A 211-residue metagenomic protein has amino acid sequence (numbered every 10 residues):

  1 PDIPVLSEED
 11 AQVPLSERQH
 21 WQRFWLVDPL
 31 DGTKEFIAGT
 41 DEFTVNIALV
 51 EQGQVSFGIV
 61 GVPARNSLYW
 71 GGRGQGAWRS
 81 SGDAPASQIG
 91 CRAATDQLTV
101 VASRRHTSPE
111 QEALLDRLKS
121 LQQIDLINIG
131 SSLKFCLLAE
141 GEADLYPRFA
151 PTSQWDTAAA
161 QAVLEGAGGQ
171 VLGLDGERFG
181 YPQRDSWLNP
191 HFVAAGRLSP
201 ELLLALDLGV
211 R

Functional and structural regions predicted by a protein language model:
P1-E51, I59: Flexible, acidic active-site loops/lids enriched in D/E/S/T/G that coordinate Mg2+ and/or position polar
E8-D10, G169-R184: Acidic, metal-binding active-site segment of PIN/NYN-like and related structure-specific nucleases
Q22-F24, S56, L98, D144: Conserved acidic residues
I47-C136, Q183-R211: Acidic beta-strand-loop-alpha-helix segment within the catalytic core of divalent metal-dependent phosphate-processing
V100, L137-A139, A158-E165: Hydrophobic residues within well-ordered alpha-helices
E140-L145, G168-Q170: Alpha-to-beta junction loops
W155: Acidic donor-binding loop at a coil-to-helix junction in glycosyltransferase catalytic cores that engages
